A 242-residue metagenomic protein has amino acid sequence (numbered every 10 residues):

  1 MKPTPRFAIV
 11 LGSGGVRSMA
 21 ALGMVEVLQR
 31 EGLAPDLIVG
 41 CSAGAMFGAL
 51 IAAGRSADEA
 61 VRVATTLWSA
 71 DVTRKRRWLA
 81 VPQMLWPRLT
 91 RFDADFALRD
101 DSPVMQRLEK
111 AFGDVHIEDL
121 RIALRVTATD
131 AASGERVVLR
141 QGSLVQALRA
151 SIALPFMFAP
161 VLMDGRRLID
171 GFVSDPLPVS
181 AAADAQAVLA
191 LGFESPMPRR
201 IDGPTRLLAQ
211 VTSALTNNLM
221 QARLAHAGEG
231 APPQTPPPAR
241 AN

Functional and structural regions predicted by a protein language model:
M1-C41, A49-N242: Patatin-like phospholipase
